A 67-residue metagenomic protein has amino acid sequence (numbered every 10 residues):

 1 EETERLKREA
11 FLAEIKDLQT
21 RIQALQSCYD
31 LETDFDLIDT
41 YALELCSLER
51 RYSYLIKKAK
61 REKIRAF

Functional and structural regions predicted by a protein language model:
E1-F67: Charge-rich amphipathic alpha-helical interaction elements
